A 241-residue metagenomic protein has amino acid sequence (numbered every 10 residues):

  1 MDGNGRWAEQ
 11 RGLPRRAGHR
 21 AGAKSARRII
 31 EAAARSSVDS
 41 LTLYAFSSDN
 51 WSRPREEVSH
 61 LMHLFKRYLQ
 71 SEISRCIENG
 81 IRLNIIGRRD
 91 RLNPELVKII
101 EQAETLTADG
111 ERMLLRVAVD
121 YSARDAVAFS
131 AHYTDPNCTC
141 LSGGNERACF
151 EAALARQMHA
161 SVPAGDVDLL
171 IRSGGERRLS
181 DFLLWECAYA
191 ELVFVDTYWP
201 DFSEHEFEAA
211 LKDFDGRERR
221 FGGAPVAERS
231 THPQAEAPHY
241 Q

Functional and structural regions predicted by a protein language model:
M1-Q241: Flexible, compositionally biased loop and terminal segments
